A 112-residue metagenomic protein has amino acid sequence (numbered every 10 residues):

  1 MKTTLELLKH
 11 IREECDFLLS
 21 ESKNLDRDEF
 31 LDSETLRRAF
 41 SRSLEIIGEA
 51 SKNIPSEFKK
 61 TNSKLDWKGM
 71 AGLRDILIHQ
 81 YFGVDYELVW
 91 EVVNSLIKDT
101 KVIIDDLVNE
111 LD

Functional and structural regions predicted by a protein language model:
M1-D112: Solvent-exposed interaction patches of small proteins and small membrane subunits
